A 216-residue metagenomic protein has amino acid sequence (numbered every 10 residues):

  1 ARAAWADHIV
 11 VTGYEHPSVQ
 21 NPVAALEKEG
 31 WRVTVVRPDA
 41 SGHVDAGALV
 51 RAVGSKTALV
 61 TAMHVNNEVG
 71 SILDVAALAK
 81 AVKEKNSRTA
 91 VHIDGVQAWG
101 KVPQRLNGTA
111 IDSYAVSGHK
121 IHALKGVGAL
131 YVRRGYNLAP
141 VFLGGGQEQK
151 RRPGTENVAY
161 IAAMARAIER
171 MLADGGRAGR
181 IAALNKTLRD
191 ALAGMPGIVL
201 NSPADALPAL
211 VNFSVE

Functional and structural regions predicted by a protein language model:
A1-E216: Pyridoxal 5′-phosphate
